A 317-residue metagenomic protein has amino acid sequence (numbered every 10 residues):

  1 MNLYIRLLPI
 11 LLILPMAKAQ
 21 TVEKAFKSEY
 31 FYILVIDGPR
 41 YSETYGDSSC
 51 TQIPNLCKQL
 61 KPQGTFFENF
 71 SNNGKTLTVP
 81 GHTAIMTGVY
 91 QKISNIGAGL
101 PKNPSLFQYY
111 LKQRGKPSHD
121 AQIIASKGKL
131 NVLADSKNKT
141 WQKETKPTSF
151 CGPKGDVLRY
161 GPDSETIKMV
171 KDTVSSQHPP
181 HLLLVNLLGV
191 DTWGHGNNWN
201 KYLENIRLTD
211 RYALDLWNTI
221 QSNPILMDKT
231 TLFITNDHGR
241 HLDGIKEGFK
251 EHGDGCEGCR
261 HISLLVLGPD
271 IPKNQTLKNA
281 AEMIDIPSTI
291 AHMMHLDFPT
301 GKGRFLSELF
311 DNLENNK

Functional and structural regions predicted by a protein language model:
M1-E23, K27: Bacterial Sec-dependent N-terminal signal peptides
Q20-G64: Active-site-proximal N-terminal segment of extracellular/periplasmic enzymes that hydrolyze or transfer
S28-R40, L60, Y110, H181-L188 (+5 more regions): Beta-strand elements within well-structured catalytic alpha/beta cores of enzymes that handle phosphate/sulfate esters
Y32-I33, N55, L208-K250, I290: Metal-dependent active-site segment of extracytoplasmic phospho-/sulfohydrolases and closely related
K58-P101: Active-site segment of extracytoplasmic enzymes that catalyze sulfate/phosphate-ester chemistry
P80-T87, E251-M294, N312: Substrate-binding rim/cap in mid-to-C-terminal beta-strand-loop elements of soluble/periplasmic
K92-L158: Catalytic-site neighborhoods of secreted/periplasmic enzymes that process anionic sulfate/phosphate groups
A134-C151, K168-R211, D215: Active-site His/acidic residue clusters
